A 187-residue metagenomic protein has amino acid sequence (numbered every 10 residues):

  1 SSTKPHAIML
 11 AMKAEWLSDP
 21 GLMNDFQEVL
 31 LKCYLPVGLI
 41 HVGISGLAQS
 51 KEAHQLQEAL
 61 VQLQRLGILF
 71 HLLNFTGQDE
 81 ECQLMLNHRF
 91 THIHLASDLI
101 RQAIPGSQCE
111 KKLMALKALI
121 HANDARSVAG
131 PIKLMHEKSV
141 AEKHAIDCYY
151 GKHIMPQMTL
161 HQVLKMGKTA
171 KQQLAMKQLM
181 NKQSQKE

Functional and structural regions predicted by a protein language model:
S1, L30, Q64, K117-I120: Hydrophobic, Leu/Ile/Phe/Ala-enriched alpha-helical segments that form helix-helix packing faces
S1-Q55, P131: Catalytic core of bacterial c-di-GMP phosphodiesterases, primarily the EAL and HD-GYP domains, capturing alpha-helical
A14-W16, G43-K51, I68-E187: EAL-family c-di-GMP phosphodiesterase catalytic domain
N24-E28, Q55-E58, S107-M114: Charged helix-capping and loop-helix junction motifs
C33-P36, L66, A122-N123: Helix C-cap/helix->beta junction micro-motif
